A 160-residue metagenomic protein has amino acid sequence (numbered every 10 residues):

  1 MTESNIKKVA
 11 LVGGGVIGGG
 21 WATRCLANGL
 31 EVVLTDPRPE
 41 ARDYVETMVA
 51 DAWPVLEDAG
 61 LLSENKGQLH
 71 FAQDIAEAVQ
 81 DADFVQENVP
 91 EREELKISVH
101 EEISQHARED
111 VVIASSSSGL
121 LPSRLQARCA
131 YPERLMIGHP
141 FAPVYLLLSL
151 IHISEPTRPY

Functional and structural regions predicted by a protein language model:
M1-V55: NAD(P)+-binding Rossmann beta1-loop-alpha1 motif at the extreme N-terminus of oxidoreductases
V12, A72, N88, S115-S117 (+1 more regions): Structural motif
G18-W21, E94, S118-P122: Short glycine/serine/threonine-rich phosphate/pyrophosphate-binding segments that cradle anionic phosphate groups
N28-L30, P143-I151: Acidic/polar active-site rim loop that often engages polyanionic ligands
V33, Q86, M136-G138: Hydrophobic/aromatic beta-strand patches that form the interior of the parallel beta-sheet core in alpha/beta enzyme
P37-Y44, P54-V112: Rossmann-like NAD(P)-binding element
S98-L146: Rossmann-fold NAD(P)-binding glycine/threonine-rich loop
I151-Y160: Single conserved hydrophobic/aromatic residue that forms the stacking wall/gate of nucleotide- or nucleobase-binding
